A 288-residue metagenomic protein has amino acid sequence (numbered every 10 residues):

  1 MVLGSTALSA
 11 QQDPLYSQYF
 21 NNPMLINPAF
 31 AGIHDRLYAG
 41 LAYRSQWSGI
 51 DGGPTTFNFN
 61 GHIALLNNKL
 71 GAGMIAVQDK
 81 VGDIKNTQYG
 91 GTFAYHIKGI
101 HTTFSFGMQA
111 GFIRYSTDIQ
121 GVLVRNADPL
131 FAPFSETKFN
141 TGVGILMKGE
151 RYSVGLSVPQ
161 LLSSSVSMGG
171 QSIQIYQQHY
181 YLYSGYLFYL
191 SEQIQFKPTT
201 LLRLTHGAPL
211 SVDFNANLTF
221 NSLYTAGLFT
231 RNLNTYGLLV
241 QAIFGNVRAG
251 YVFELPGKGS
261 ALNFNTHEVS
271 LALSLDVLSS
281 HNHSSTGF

Functional and structural regions predicted by a protein language model:
G4-S5: N-terminal signal peptide c-region/cleavage motif recognized by signal peptidases
Q11-F288: Subset of outer-membrane beta-barrel
